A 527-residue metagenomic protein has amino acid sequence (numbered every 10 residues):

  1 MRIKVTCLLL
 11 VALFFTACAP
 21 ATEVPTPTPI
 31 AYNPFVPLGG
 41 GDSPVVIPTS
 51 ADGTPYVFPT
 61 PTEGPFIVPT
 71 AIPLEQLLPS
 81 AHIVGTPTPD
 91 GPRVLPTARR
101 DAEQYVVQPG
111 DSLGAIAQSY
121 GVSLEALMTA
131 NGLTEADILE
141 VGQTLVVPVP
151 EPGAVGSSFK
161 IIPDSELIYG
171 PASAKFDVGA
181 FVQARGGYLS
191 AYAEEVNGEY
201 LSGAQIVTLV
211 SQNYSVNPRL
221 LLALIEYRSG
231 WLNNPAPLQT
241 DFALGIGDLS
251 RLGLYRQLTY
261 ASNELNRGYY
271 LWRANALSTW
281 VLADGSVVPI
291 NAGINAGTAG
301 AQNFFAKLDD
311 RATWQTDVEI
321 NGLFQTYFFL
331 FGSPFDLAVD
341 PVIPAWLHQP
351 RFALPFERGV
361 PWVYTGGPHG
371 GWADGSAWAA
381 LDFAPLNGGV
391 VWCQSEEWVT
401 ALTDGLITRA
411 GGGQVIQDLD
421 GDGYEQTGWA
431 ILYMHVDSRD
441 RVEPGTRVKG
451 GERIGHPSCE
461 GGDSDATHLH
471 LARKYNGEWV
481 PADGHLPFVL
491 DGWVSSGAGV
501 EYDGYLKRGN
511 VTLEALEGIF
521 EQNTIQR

Functional and structural regions predicted by a protein language model:
F14-A17: C-terminal motif of bacterial Sec signal peptides marking the signal peptidase cleavage site
T22-V24, P34-V36, G247-T365, Y502-R527: Non-catalytic cell-wall polysaccharide-engagement segments
P29-F66, P89-E125, Q143-L145, V149 (+2 more regions): Primarily a LysM-type cell-wall glycan-binding module
V107, D111-A130, G142, S211 (+6 more regions): Short alpha-helical segments in extracytoplasmic peptidoglycan/chitin-binding modules and envelope-associated proteins
S158-Q315: Catalytic glycan-binding domains that act on GlcNAc-containing polysaccharides
P344-L347, R351, W362-A401, Y433: Short glycine/threonine/proline-enriched tight-turn/helix- or strand-capping micro-motif at secondary-structure
P350, C393, T400, E443-K449 (+1 more regions): Acidic, glycine-rich catalytic/binding loops that coordinate metals and/or anionic ligands
Q394-P444, A466-H468, A472: Zn2+-dependent peptidoglycan hydrolase active-site motif and core
